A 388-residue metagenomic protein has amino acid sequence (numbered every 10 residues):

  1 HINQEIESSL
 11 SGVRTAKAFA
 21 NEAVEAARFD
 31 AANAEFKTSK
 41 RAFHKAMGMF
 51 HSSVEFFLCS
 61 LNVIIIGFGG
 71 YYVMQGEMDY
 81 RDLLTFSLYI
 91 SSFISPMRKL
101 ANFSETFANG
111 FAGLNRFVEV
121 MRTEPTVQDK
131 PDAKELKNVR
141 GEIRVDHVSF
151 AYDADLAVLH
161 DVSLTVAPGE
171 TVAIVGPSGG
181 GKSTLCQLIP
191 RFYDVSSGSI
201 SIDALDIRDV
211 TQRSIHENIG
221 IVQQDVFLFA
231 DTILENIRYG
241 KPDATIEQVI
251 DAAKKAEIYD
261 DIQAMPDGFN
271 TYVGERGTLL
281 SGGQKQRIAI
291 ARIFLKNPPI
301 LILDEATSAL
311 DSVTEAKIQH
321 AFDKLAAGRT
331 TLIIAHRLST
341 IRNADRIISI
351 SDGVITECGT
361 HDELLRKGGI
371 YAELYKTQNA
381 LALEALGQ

Functional and structural regions predicted by a protein language model:
H1, S8, C59, K99 (+6 more regions): HisKA/DHp dimerization-phosphotransfer core of two-component histidine kinases, especially the H-box helix
H1-S8, R14-V63, T106-N109, P125-T126 (+1 more regions): An intracellular "coupling" helix at the cytosolic face of ABC transporter transmembrane type-1 domains
Q4, S11, T15-A18, A31 (+12 more regions): Regular, well-ordered alpha-helical segments
A16, F117, D251-A253: Helix-loop junctions and hydrophobic alpha-helical segments within the transmembrane domains of large membrane
A18-N21, R41-K45, M49, G76 (+9 more regions): Residue-level signature of the cytosolic catalytic core of signaling kinases
F29, F117, V145-H147: Conserved catalytic Walker-motif region of ABC-type ATPase nucleotide-binding domains
A42-N115, V120-M121: Helix-loop-helix
D129-K130, K134-Q388: ABC-type nucleotide-binding domain
